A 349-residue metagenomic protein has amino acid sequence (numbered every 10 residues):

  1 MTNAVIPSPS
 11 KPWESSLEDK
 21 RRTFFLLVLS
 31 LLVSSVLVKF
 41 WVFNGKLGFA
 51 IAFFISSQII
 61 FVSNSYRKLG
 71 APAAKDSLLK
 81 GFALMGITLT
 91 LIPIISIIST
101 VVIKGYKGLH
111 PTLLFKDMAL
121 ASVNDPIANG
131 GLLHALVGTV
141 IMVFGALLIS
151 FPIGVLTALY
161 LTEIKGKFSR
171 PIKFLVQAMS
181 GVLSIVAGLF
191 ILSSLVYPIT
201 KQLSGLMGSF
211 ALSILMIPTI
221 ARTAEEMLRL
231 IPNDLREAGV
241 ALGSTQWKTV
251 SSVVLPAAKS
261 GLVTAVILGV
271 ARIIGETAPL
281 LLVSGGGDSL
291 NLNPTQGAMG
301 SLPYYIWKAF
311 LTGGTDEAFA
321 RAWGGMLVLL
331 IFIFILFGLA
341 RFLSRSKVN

Functional and structural regions predicted by a protein language model:
P12-S16, V38-G45, Y66-M85, T100-G145 (+1 more regions): Periplasmic/extracellular loop-to-transmembrane helix junction in inner-membrane transport proteins
K46-S57, N129-Y160: Transmembrane alpha-helix signature in integral membrane proteins
V62, L228-R229, V240, I267 (+1 more regions): C-terminal transmembrane helix and the adjacent membrane-cytosol boundary/short C-terminal tail of inner/organellar
N64-P72, A146-V176, L189, R341-R345: Transmembrane-helix boundary motif in ABC transporter permease subunits
Q177-L212: Generic hydrophobic transmembrane alpha-helix motif, especially the helices
Q246-S284: Transmembrane alpha-helices
L280-L330: Interhelical loop and adjacent transmembrane-helix boundary motif in polytopic membrane transport permeases
